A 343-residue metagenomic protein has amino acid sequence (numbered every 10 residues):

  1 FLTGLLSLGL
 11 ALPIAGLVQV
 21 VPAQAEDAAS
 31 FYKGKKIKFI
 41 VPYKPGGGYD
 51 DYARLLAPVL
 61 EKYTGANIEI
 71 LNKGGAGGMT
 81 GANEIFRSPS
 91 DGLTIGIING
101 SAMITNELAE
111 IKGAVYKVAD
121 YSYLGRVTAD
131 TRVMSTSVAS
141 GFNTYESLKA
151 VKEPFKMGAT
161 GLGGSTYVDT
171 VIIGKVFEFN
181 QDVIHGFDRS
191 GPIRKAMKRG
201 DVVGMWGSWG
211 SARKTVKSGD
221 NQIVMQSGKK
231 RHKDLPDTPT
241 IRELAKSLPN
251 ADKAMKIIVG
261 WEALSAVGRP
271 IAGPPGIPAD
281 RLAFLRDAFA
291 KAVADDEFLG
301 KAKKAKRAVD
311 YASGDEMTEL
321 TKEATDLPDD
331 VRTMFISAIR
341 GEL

Functional and structural regions predicted by a protein language model:
F1-T3: N-terminal export leaders
L8-P22: C-terminal segment of classical bacterial N-terminal signal peptides
Q24-E26, L71, F179: Boundary of Sec targeting at the N-terminus
K33-I37, S218, I277-L343: An extracytoplasmic/periplasmic, membrane-proximal ligand-sensing/linker region
G34-K44, I68-L71, T94-I97, P154-A159: Short, well-ordered beta-strand elements
I37, L60-Y63, E84-T94, E107-R199 (+3 more regions): Hinge/capping helix and adjacent helix->loop/strand transition within the periplasmic-binding protein
K38-Y52, G74-G77, G158-S165: Extracytoplasmic "Venus flytrap"
S101-K112, Y167, V171-F177, R199 (+1 more regions): A ligand-binding cleft/hinge motif common to bilobed small-molecule-binding domains
